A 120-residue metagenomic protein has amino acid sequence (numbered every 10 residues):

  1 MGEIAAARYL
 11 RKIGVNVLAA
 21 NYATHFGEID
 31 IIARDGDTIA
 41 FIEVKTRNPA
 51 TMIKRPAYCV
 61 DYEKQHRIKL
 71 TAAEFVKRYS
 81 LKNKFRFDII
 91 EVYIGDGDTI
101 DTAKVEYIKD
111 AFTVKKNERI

Functional and structural regions predicted by a protein language model:
M1-A20: Acidic-basic catalytic patches of nuclease active cores, encompassing PD-(D/E)XK and other metal-cofactor nuclease
V17-A19, F41, F87: Hydrophobic residues on conserved beta-strands that form the core of alpha/beta folds
N21, C59, Y107: Conserved beta-strand positions that form and line the central face of beta-propeller blades
T24-G27: Short acidic/glycine-enriched loop/turn segments that link adjacent beta-strands
D30-A33, E91-Y93: Conserved protein-kinase catalytic-loop segment immediately C-terminal to the catalytic Asp of the HRD motif
I31-P49, I68: Conserved catalytic cores of phosphodiester-cleaving nucleases, focusing on short active-site segments
T46-D96: Catalytic cores of nucleic-acid endonucleases
R78-I120: Domain-level recognition of nuclease-like catalytic cores that cleave nucleotide substrates
